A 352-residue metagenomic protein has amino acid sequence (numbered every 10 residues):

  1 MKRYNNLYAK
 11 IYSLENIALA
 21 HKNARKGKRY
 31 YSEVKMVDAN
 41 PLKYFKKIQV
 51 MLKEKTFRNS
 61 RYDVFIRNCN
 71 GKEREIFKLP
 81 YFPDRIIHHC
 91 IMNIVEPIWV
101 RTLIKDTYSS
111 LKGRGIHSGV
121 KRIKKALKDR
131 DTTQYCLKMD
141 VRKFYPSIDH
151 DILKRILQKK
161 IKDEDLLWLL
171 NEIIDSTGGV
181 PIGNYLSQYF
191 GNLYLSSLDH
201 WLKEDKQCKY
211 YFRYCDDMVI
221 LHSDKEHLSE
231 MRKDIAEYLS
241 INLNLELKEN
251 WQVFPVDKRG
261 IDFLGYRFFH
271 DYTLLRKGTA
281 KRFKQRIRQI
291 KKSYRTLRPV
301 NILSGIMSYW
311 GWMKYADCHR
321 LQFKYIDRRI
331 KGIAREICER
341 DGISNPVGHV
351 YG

Functional and structural regions predicted by a protein language model:
M1-K46, H349-G352: Non-catalytic, polymerase-adjacent accessory regions of viral genome-replication enzymes
K2-L7, L14, M92-D149: Active-site-proximal segment of RNA-dependent polymerases
G27-M36, S60-I86, T102-R114, E172-N192: Short, conserved non-catalytic motifs in the polymerase core
S32, I66-R67, I91, I123 (+4 more regions): Mobile genetic element proteins and their domesticated derivatives, centered on retroelements and DNA transposons
P41-E73: Active-site-flanking structural segment that lines cofactor/substrate pockets
M51, D106, K121-C215, V219-I235 (+1 more regions): Conserved polymerase palm-domain catalytic core
H89, S229-E230, L247-G352: Right-hand nucleic-acid polymerase module
A236-L245: A common structural junction motif
